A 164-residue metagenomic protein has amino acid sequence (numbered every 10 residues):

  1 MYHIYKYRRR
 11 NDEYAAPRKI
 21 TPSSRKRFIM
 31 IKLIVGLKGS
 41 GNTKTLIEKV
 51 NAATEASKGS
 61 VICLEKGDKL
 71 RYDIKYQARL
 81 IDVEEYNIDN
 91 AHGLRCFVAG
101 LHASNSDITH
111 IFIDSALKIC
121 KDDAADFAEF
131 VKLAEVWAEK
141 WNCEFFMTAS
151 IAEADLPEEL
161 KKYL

Functional and structural regions predicted by a protein language model:
Y2-I29: Short, Lys/Arg-enriched N-terminal segments with co-localized hydrophobic residues within the first ~10-30 amino acids
Y2-Y7, Y14, Y72, Y76 (+2 more regions): Sequence-level detector for tyrosine residue identity
T21, T43-T45, T54, T109 (+1 more regions): Residue-identity detector for threonine
R27-G100, L156-E158: Conserved P-loop
K32-I34, V61, I108-I113, F145: Generic beta-sheet signal
N42, N90-F97, I108, F112-A116 (+1 more regions): Amphipathic alpha-helical interface surfaces
S104-N105: N-terminal targeting/trafficking signals and adjacent low-complexity tails
H110-L164: Replace "adjacent to P-loop NTPase cores in ATP/GTP-dependent enzymes" with "adjacent to NTP-binding cores
